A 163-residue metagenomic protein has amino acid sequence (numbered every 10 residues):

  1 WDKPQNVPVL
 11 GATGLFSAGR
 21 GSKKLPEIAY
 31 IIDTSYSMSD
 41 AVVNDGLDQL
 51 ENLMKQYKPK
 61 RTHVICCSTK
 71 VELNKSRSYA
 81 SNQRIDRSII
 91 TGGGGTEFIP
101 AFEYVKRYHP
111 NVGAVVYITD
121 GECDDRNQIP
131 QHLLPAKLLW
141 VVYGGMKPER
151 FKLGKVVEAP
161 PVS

Functional and structural regions predicted by a protein language model:
W1-A29, Y36-A41: Acidic, polar low-complexity linker/tail segments
S17, N52-Q56, K155-S163: P/S/T/G-enriched low-complexity
P26, Y36-C66, Q131: …and closely analogous acidic/polar surface helices at protein-protein or active-site interfaces in A-domain-like
A29-Y30, V116: Conserved beta-strand elements of the Class I
D33, D120: Residues that scaffold, gate, or flank divalent-cation-dependent active/transport sites
T62-H63, S68-V116, E122-D125, V142-R150 (+1 more regions): Von Willebrand factor
R126-Q128, A136: Intrinsically disordered, low-complexity linker/assembly segments
L133-L134, K152: Short, structured coil segments at secondary-structure junctions
